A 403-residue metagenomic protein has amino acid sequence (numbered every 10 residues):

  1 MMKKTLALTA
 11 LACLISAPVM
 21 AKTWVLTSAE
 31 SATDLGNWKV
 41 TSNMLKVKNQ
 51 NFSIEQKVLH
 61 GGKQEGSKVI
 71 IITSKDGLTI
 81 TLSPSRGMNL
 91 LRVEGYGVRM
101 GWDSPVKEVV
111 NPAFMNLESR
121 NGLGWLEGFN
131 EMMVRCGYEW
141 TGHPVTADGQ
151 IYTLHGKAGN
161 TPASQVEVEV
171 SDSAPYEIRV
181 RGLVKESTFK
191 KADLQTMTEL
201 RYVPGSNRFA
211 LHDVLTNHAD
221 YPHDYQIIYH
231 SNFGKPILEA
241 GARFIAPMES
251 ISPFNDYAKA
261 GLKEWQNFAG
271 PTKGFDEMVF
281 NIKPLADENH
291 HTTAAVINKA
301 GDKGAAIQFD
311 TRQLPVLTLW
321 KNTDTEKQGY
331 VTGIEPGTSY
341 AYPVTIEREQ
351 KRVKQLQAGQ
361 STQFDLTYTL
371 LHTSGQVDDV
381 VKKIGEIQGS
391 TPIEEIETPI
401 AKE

Functional and structural regions predicted by a protein language model:
M1-M2: N-terminal secretory signal peptides that target proteins for export/translocation
T5-L14: Sec-dependent N-terminal signal peptides
S16-P18: N-terminal signal peptide c-region/cleavage motif recognized by signal peptidases
K22-A210, P222-D224, F233-P271, K283-E403: Surface-exposed acidic/polar loop and edge beta-strand patches at domain peripheries
H230: An amphipathic, aromatic/His-enriched active-site/gating alpha helix that lines ligand/cofactor pockets
